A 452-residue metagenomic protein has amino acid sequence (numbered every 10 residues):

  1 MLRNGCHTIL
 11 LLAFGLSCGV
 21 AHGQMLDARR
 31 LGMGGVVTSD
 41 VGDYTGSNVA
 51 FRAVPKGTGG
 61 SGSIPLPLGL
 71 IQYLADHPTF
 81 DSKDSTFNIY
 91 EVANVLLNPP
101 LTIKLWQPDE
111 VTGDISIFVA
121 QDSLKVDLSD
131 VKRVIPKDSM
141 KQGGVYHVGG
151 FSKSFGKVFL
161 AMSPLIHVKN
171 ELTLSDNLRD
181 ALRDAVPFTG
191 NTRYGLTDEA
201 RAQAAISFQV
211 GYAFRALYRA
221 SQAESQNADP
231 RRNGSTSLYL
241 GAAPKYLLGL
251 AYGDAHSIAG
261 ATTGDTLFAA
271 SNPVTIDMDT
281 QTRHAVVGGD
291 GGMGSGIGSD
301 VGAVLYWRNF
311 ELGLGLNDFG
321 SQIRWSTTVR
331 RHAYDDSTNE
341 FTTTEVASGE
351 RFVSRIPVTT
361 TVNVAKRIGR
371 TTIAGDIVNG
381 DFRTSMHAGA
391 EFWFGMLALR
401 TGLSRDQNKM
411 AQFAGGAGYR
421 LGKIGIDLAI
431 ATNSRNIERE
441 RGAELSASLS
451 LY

Functional and structural regions predicted by a protein language model:
M1-I9: Bacterial N-terminal signal peptides that target proteins for export
C6, G32-M33, Q222, G369: Sequence-pattern detector for short linear motifs and compositional/periodic biases rather than a specific fold
T8-S17: Bacterial N-terminal signal peptides
I9, T38-S39, W307-N309: Short hydrophobic "helix-edge" motifs at membrane interfaces and signal-peptide entry regions
L10-L11, N48, A216, Q222: Generic alpha-helical secondary structure signal
G19-I166, S450-Y452: N-terminal, post-signal peptide beta-strand-biased segments of exported outer-membrane/organellar beta-barrel and other
G23-M25, S154-Y452: Outer-membrane beta-barrel porins/channels
